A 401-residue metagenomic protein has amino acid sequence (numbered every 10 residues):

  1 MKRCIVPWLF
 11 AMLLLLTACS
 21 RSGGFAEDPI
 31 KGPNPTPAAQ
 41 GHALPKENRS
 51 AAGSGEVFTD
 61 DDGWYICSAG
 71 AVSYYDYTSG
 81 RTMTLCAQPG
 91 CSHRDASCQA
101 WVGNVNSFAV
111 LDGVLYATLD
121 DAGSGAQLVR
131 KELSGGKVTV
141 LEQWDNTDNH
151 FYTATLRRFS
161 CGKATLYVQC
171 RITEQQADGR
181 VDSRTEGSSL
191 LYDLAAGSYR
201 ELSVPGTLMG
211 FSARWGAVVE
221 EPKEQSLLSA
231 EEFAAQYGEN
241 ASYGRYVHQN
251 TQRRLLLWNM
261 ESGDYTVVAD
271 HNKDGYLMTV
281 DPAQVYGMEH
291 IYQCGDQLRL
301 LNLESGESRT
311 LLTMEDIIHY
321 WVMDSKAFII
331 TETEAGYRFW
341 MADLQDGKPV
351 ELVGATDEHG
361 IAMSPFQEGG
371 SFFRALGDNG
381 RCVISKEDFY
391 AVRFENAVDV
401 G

Functional and structural regions predicted by a protein language model:
M1-F10: Positively charged n-region of N-terminal signal peptides that target proteins for export
L15-A18: C-terminal motif of bacterial Sec signal peptides marking the signal peptidase cleavage site
R21, F25-S50, A71-D95, G123-T147 (+5 more regions): Surface-exposed loop/turn elements that mediate protein-protein interactions on large endomembrane-trafficking
R49-D60, R94-V110, T147-G162, S203-W215 (+4 more regions): Repeated scaffold domains used in trafficking and secretory/extracellular systems, primarily beta-propellers
F58-T59, I66, A109, D121-A122 (+13 more regions): Residue-level signal for WD-repeat beta-propeller blades
D62, A69-G70, G113, S124 (+10 more regions): Beta-strand-connecting loop/turn residues
Y65-C67, Y116-T118, Y167-C170, A217-E221 (+4 more regions): Residue position within the beta-strands of beta-propeller blades
